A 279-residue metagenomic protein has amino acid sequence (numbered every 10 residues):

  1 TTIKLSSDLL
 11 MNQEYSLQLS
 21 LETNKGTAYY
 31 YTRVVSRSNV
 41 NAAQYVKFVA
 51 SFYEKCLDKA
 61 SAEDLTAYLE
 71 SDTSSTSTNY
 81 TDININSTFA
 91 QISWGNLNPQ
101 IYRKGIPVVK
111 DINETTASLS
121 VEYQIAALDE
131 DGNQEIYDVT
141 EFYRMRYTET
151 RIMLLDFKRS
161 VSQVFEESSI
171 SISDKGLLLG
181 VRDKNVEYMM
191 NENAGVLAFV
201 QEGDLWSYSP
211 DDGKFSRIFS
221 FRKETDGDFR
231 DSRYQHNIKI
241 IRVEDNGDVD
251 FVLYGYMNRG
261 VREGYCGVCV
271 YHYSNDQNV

Functional and structural regions predicted by a protein language model:
T1, E14-L97, I172-K214, S220-K223 (+3 more regions): Core segments of small alpha/beta cavity-forming domains
T1-S16, S87-N133, N237-D245: Surface-exposed, charged secondary-structure patches
T2, Y29-V34, I106, I136-R144: Well-ordered beta-strand positions in beta-sheet-rich domains
T23, Y123-A127, E149: Beta-strand elements of well-folded, non-transmembrane domains
V35, D156-E166: Short, solvent-exposed aromatic-acidic interface loops
P99-Y102, S120-I136, E166-E187, F229-Q235: Short linear interaction motifs
V108-V109, F142-R144, E187, V196-L197: Short, surface-exposed charged micro-motifs
D131-D156, G267-D276: A short, surface-exposed beta-strand/turn
